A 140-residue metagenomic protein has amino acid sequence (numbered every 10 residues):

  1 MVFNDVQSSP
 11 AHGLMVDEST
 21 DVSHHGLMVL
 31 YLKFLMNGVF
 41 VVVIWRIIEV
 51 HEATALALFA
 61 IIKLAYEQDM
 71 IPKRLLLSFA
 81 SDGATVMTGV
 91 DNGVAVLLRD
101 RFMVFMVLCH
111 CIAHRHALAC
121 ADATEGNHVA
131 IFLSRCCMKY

Functional and structural regions predicted by a protein language model:
M1-Y140: Active-site neighborhood segments
